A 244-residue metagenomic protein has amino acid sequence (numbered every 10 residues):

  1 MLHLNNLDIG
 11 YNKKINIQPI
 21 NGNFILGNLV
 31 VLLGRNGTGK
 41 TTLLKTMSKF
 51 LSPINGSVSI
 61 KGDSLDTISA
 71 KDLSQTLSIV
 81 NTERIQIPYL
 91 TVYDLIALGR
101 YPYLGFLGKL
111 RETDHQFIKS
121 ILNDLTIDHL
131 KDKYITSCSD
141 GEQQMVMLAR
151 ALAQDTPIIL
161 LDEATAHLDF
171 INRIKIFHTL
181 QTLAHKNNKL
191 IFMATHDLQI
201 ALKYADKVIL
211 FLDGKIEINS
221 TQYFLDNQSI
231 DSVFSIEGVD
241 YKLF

Functional and structural regions predicted by a protein language model:
L33-R35: The feature captures the beta-strand-to-loop junction immediately N-terminal to the Walker
S48: Helix-to-loop junction immediately C-terminal to a conserved catalytic motif
G56-S64, L73: Conserved ABC transporter NBD signature motif
Y134-C138: Conserved ABC ATPase signature
I159-D162: Catalytic Walker B motif of ABC-type/P-loop ATPase nucleotide-binding domains
T195-H196: H-loop/switch region of ABC-family ATPase nucleotide-binding domains
F234-F244: ABC ATPase nucleotide-binding domains
